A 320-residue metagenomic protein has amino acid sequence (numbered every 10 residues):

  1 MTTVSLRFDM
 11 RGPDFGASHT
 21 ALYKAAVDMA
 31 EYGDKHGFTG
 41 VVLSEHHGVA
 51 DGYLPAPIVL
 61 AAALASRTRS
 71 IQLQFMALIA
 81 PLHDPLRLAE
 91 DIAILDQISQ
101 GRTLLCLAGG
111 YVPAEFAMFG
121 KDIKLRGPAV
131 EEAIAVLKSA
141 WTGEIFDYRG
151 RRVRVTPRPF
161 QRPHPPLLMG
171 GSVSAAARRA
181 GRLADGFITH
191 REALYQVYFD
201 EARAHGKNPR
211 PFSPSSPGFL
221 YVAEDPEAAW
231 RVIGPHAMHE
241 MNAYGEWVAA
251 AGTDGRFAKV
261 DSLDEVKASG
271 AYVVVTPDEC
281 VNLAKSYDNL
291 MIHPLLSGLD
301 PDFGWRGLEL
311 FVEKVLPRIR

Functional and structural regions predicted by a protein language model:
M1-Q72, P165: N-terminal beta1-alpha1-beta2 module of alpha/beta enzyme domains
T2, D84-L183, T189-H205, P209-P211: Internal, glycine-rich beta/alpha segment that forms the wall or movable "lid" of small-molecule/cofactor binding
T2, L6, K35, K124-T156 (+3 more regions): An alpha-helical appendage that flanks or caps ligand/catalytic pockets
V4-F8, V41-L43, L73-F75, T103-L107 (+4 more regions): Hydrophobic faces of well-ordered beta-strands that scaffold small-molecule active sites in alpha/beta enzyme cores
F8-K24, L78-L86, Q161-G171, L220-A223 (+1 more regions): Active-site mouth loops of central-metabolism enzymes
T20-Y32, D91, G170-R179, T276-A284: Short, acidic/polar
G33, G37, E45, L64 (+10 more regions): Conserved, mostly hydrophobic/aromatic
D51-F75, A129-V136, F311-R320: Alpha-helix-loop-beta-strand connector modules within alpha/beta enzyme cores
